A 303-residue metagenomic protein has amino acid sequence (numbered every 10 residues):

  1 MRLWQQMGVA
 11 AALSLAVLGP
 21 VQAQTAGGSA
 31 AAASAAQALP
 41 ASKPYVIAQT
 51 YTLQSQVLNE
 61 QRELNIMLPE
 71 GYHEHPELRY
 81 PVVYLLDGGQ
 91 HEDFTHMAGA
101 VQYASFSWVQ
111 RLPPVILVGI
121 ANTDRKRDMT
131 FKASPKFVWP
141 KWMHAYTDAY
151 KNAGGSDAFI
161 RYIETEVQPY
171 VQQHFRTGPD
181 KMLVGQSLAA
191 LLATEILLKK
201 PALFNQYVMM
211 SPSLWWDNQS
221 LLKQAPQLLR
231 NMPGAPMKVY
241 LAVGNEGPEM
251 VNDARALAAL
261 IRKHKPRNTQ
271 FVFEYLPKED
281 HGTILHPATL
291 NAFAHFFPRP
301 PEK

Functional and structural regions predicted by a protein language model:
M1-V9: Bacterial N-terminal signal peptides that target proteins for export
G8-L18: Bacterial N-terminal signal peptides
G19-A23: Sec/Tat signal peptide C-region and signal peptidase I cleavage site
Q24-K303: Non-catalytic cap/lid and distal C-terminal segments of serine-dependent acyl enzymes
